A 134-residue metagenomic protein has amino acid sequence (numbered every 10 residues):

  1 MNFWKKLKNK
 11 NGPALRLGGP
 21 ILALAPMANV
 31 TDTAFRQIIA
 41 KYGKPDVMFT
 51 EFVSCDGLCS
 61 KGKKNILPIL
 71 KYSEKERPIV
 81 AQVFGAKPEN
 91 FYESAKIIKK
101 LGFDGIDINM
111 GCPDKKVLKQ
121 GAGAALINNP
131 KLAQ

Functional and structural regions predicted by a protein language model:
N2-K10, M27-L101: Glycine-rich, positively charged N-terminal anion/phosphate-binding segment
P13-R16: Intrinsic disorder/low-complexity segments
P20-L22: Extreme N-terminal starter segment of soluble prokaryotic enzymes
A25-P26, G123: Short, flexible active-site loop motifs that bind/organize anionic cofactors or intermediates
T50, D104-P113: Non-cysteine beta-strand/loop elements that form the S-adenosyl-L-methionine
G57-I66, D114-Q134: Active-site-adjacent beta->alpha loops and helix N-cap segments on the catalytic face of soluble alpha/beta enzymes
V83, N109, G121: Short glycine/serine/threonine-biased micro-segments
